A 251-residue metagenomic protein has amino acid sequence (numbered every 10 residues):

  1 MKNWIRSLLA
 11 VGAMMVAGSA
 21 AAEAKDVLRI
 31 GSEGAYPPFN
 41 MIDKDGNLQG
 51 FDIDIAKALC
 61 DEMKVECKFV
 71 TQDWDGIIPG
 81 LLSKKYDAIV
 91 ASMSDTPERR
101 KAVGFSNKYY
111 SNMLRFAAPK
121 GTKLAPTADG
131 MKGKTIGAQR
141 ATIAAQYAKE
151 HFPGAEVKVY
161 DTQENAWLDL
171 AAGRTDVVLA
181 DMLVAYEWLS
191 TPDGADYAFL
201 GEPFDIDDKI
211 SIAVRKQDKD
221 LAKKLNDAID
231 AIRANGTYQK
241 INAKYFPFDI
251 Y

Functional and structural regions predicted by a protein language model:
A17-A21: N-terminal signal peptide c-region/cleavage motif recognized by signal peptidases
D26-G50: Short glycine-rich His-centered loop
L28-S32, A128-A141: Short loop->beta-strand "edge-of-pocket" segments that line small-molecule binding or catalytic clefts across diverse
I53, K57, D61, E66-G130 (+1 more regions): Acidic, polar ligand-binding/catalytic clefts
K64-E66, L82-A91, T135, T162 (+2 more regions): Alpha-to-beta junction loops
E66, I143-K158, Y197-F199, I229-Y251: Ligand-binding clefts/hinges and TM-proximal coupling segments of bilobed small-molecule sensing domains
E66-D73, A138, A155-Q163, E202: Short beta-strand-to-loop elements that line the ligand-binding cleft of bilobed periplasmic-binding protein-like
Y110-A118, M182, Y186-N226, F246-Y251: Periplasmic-binding protein-like
